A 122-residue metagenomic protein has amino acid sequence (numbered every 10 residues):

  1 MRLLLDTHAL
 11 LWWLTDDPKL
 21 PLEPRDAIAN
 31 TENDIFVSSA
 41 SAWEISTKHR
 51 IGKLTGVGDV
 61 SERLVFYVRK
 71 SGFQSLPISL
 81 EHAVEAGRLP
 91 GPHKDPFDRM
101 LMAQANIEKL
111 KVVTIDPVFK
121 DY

Functional and structural regions predicted by a protein language model:
M1-S38, I51-F66, E108, P117-V118: Short, well-structured N-terminal submotif of metal-dependent ribonuclease cores
I45: Phosphate/NTP-binding elements of NTP-utilizing enzymes
T55-V65, R69-P117: Active-site neighborhoods of divalent-metal-dependent phosphate/nucleic-acid chemistry enzymes
